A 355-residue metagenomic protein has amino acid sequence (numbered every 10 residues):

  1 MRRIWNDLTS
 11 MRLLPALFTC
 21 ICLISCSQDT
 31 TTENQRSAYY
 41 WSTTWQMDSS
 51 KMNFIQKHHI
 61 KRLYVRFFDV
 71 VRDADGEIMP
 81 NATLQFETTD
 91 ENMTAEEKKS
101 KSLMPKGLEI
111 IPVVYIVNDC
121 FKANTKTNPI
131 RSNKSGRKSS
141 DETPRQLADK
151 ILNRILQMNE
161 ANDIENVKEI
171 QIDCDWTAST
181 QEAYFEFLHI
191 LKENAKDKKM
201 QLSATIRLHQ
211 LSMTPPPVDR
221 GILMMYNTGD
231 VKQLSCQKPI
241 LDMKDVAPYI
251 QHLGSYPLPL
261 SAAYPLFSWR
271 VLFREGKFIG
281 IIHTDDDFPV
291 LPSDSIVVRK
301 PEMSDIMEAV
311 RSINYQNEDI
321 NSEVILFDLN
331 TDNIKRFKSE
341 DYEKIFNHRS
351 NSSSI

Functional and structural regions predicted by a protein language model:
I24-S25: C-terminal motif of bacterial Sec signal peptides marking the signal peptidase cleavage site
T31, S37, D69-V71, D75-L223: Chitinase-like catalytic core of GlcNAc-active glycosidases
T44-Q56, P144-A161, Q210, D305-N314: Short, acidic/polar
S49-R72, A161-D163: Catalytic domains of carbohydrate-active enzymes, especially glycoside hydrolases
L63, I172, G221, A262 (+1 more regions): Conserved, mostly hydrophobic/aromatic
E182, E186-R274: Substrate-binding surface in catalytic domains of secreted glycosidases
F267-W269, E275-I355: Substrate-binding cleft of secreted/luminal carbohydrate-active enzymes
